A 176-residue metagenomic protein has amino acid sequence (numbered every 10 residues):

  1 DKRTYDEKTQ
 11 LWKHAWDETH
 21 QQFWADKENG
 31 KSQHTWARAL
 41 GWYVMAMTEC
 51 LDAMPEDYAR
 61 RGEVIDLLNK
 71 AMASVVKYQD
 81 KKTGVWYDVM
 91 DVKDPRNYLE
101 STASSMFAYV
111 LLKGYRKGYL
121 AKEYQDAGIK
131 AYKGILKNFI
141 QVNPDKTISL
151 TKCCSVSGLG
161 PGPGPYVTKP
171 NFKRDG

Functional and structural regions predicted by a protein language model:
D1-L11, T19-W24, I65-T83, A127-D145: Long, well-ordered core segments of solenoidal/helical folds
K2-T48: Loop-centered beta-sheet repeat module
T19-Q33, Y87-R96, G164-K173: Acidic/His metal-coordination segments adjacent to aromatic residues that form catalytic metal sites in metalloenzymes
H34-E49, Y98-Y109, R174-G176: Aromatic- and histidine-enriched alpha-helix N-cap/loop-to-helix transition segments that scaffold the rims
W42-R60, S105-L120: Well-ordered alpha-helical scaffold segments within catalytic/enzyme domains
V44-D91: Oxyanion-binding "anion nests"
P55, A59-D66, D94-T102, Y119 (+1 more regions): A short glycine-/small-residue-rich loop at the edge of a beta-strand within enzyme catalytic domains
K93, L99, A108, L112-G176: CBM-like carbohydrate-recognition segments
